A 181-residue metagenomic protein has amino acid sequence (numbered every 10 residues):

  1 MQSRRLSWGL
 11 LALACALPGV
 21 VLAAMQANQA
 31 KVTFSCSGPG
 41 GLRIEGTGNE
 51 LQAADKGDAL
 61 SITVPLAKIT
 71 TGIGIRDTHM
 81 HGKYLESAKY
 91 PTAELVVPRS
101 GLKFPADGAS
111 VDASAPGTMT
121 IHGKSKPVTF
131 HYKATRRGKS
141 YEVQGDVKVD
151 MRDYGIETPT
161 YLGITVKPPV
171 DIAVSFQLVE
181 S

Functional and structural regions predicted by a protein language model:
M1-L10: Bacterial N-terminal signal peptides that target proteins for export
G9-G19: Bacterial N-terminal signal peptides
L22-S181: Low-complexity, acidic/polar, glycine-enriched regions of mature
